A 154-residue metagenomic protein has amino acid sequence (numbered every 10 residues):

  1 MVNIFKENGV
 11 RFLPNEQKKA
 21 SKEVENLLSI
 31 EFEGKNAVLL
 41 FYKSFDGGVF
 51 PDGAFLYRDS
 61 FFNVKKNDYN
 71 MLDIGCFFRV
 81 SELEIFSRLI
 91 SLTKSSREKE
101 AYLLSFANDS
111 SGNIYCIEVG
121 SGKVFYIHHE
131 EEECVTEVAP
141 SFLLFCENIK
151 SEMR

Functional and structural regions predicted by a protein language model:
M1-S111: A surface-exposed partner-binding patch
R79-E82, E118, S141: Helix N-cap / beta->alpha transition motif
A101, V119-K123: Short, solvent-exposed coil/turn segments at beta-strand boundaries
G112-V119: Broad, structure-driven detector of short, well-ordered beta-strand segments within folded domains
V124-H128: Short, compact, well-ordered microdomains
E130-R154: Compact, glycine/acidic-enriched structural inserts
